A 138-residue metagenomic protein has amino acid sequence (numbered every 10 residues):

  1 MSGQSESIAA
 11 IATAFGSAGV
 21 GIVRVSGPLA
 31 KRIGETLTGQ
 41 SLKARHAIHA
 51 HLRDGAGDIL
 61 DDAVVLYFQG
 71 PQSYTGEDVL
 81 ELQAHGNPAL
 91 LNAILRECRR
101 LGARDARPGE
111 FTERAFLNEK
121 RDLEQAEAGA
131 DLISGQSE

Functional and structural regions predicted by a protein language model:
M1-E138: A glycine-rich (often HGG/GG-containing) alpha/beta subdomain
